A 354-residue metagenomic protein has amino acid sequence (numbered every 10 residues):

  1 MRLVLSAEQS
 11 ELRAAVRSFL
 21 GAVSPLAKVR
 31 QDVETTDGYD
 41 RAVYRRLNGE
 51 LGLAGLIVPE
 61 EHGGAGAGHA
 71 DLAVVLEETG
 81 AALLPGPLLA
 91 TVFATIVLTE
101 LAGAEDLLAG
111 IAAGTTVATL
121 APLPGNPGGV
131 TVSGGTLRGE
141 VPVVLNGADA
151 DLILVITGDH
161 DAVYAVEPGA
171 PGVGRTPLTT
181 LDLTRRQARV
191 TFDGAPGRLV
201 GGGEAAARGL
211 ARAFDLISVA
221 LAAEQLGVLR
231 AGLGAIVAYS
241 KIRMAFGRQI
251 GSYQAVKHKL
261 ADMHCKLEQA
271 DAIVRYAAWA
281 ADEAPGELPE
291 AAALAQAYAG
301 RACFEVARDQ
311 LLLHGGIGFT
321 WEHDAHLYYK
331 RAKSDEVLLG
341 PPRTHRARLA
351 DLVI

Functional and structural regions predicted by a protein language model:
M1-A82, D215-I354: Alpha-helical interface subdomain recognition
L5, V29, L88, V132 (+7 more regions): Short clusters of hydrophobic/aromatic residues that line enzyme substrate/ligand-binding pockets
D37, L51, V92, G114-T116 (+2 more regions): Short, basic and Ser/Thr-rich N-terminal targeting/leader segments
D40, P87, N146, E167 (+3 more regions): Poly-acidic low-complexity segments
Y44, L72, T91-A94, A150 (+2 more regions): A general structural signal for well-ordered alpha-helical segments in protein cores
L47, E78, E100, G110-I111: Conserved catalytic core of Hanks-type protein kinase domains
P85-G103: N-terminal glycine-rich flavin-associated loop
I96, E105-R230, G234, A238: FAD-binding core of flavoproteins
